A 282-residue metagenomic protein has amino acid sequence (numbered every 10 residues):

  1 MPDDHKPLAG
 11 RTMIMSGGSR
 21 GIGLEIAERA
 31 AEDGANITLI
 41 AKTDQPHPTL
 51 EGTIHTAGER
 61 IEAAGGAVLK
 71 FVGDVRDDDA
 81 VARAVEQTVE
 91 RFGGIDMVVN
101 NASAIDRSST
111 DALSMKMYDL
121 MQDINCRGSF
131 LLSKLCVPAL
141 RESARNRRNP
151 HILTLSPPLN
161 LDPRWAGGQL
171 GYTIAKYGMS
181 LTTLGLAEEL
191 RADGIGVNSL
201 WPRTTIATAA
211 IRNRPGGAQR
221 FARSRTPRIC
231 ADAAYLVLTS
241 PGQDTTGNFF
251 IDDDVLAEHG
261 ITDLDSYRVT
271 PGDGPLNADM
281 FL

Functional and structural regions predicted by a protein language model:
M1-F92, I105-D106: Short-chain dehydrogenase/reductase
A30, G94-D96, S180-L184, L190-P202 (+1 more regions): Conserved Rossmann-fold SDR core element
S108, P163-R164, I195, R203-P215: Short beta-loop-alpha junction of Rossmann-like oxidoreductase domains
S109-T110, S114-L120: Substrate-binding pocket helix/loop in short-chain dehydrogenase/reductase
S133-K134, L184: A short, exposed helix-loop element centered on a Lys and neighboring polar residues
R141-A192, W201-T205: Catalytic loop of short-chain dehydrogenase/reductase
S199-L200, A218-L282: C-terminal helical subdomain
